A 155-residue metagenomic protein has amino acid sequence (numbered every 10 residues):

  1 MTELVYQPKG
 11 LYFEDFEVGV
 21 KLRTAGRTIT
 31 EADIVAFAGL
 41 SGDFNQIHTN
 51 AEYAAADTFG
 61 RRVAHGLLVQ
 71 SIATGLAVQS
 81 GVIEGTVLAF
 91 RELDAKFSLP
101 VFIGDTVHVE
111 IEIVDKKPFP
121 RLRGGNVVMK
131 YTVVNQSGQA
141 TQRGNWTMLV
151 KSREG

Functional and structural regions predicted by a protein language model:
M1-E17, F97-G155: HotDog/MaoC-like acyl-thioester-processing domains
T2-A64, K151-S152: Catalytic strand-loop segment that frames the active site of acyl-thioester-processing enzymes
V18-V20, A25, D33, D43 (+3 more regions): A generic structural signal for short beta-strands and their flanking turns/coil linkers
D43-F44, N50-A55, G75-L76, P100 (+2 more regions): Short, surface-exposed, polar/charged, turn-prone segments marking secondary-structure boundaries
A55-A64, L68-V114: Hydrophobic beta-strand-centered segment that forms part of the acyl-chain substrate-binding groove
